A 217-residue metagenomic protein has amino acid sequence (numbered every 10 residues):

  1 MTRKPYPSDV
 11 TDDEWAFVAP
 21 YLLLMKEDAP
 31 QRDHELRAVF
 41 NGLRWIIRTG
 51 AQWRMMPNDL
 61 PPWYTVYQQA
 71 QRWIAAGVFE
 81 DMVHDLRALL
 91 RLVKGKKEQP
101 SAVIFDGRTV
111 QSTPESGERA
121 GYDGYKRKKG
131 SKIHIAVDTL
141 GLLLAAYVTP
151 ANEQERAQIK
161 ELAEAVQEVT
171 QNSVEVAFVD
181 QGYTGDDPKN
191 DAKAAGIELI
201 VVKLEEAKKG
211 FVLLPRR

Functional and structural regions predicted by a protein language model:
M1-R217: Short alpha-helical elements
